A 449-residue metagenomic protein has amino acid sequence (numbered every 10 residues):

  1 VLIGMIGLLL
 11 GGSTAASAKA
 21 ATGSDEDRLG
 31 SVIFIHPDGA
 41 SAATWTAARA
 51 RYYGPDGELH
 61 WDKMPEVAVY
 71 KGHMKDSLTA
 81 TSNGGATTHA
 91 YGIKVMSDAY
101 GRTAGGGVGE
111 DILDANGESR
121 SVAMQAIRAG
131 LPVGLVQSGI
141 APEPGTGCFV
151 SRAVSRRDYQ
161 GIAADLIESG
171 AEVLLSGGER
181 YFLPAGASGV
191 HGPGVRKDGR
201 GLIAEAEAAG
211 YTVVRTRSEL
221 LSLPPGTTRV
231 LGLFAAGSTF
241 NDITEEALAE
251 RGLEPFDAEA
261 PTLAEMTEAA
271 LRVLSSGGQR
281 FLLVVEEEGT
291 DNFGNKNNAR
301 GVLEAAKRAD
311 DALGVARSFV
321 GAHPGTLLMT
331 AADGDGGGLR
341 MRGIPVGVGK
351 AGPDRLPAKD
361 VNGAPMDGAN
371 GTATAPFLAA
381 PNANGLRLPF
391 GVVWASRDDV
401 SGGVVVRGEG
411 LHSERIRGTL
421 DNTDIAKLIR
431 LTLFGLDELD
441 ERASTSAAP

Functional and structural regions predicted by a protein language model:
V1-G12: Bacterial N-terminal signal peptides
L10-A21: Signal peptide processing junction and immediate N-terminal pro/mature segment of secreted/exported proteins
A21-E26, L78: Cofactor-binding active-site loop characterized by glycine-rich and histidine/acidic residues
E26-G30, G130: A short, charged/proline- and glycine-enriched loop that marks the coil->beta-strand transition at the N-terminal
L29-V32, P37-Y91, M96, T146-A447: A post-motif C-terminal structural segment
A99-R102, A141, V405: A short alpha-helix capping/helix-coil boundary motif
G101-N116, N370: His/Cys-centered metal/cofactor-coordination and adjacent catalytic loops
E118, A123-M124, R128-G147, D440-E441: Glycine-rich phosphate/pyrophosphate-binding loops and their adjacent beta-strand/loop elements at enzyme active sites
